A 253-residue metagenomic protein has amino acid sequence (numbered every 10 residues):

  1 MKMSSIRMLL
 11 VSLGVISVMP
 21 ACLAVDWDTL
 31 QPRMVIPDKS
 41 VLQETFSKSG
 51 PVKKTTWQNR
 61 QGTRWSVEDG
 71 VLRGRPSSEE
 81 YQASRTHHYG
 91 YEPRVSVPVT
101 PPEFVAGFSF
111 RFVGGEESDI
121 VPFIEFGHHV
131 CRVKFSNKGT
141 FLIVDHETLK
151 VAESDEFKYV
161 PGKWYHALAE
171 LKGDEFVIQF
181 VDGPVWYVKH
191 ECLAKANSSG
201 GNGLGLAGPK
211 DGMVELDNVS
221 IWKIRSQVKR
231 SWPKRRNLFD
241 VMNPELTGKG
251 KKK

Functional and structural regions predicted by a protein language model:
V25-N59, Q227-K253: Extracellular carbohydrate-recognition regions
Q31-P32, E92-P98, E153-Y159, G205-L206: Beta-strand-rich interaction surfaces with strong enrichment in secreted/lumenal proteins
F46, A106-F108, K163-F180: Short tryptophan-centered beta-strand motifs in secreted/extracellular beta-sheet-rich domains of glycan-recognition
F46, D217-I221: Extracellular beta-strand elements of beta-rich domains used for carbohydrate recognition/degradation or cell-matrix
G50-E80, K249-G250: Extracellular glycan-recognition surfaces and repeat-rich motifs
P76-I143: Secretory/extracellular carbohydrate-interaction modules and structurally similar beta-sandwich "look-alikes"
D145-H166: Short, aromatic/His-centered strand-loop micro-motif at the edge of beta-sheets
V188-N218: Flexible glycan-contacting loops in extracellular carbohydrate-active proteins
